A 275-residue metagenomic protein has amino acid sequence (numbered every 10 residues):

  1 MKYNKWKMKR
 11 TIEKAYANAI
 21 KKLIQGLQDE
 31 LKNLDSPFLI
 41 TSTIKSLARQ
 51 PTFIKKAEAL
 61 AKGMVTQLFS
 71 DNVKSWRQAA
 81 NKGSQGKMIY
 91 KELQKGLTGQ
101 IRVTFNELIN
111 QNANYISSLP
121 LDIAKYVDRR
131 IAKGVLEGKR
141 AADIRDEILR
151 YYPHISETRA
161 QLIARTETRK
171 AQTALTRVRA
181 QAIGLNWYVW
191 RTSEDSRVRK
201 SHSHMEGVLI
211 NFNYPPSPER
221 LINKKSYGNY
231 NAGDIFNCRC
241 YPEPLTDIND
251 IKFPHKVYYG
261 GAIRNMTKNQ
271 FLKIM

Functional and structural regions predicted by a protein language model:
M1-I155, T246-M275: N-terminal leader/targeting and assembly helices and adjacent pre-domain segments
H154-Y258: Acidic, glycine-rich two-metal-ion catalytic cores of nucleic acid-processing enzymes
